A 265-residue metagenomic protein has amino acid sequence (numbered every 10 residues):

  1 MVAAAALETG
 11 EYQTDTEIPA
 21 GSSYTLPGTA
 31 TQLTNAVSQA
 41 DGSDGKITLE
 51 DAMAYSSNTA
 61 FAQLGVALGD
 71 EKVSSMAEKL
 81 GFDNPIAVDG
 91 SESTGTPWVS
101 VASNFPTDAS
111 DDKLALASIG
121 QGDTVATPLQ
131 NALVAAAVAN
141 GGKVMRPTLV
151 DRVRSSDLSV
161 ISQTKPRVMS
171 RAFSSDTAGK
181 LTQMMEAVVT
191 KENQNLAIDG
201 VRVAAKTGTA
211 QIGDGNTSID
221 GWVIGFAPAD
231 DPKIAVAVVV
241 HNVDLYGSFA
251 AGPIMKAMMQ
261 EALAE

Functional and structural regions predicted by a protein language model:
A4-V240: Beta-lactam-recognizing serine transpeptidase/beta-lactamase-like catalytic domain environment
V134, E192, D230, D244 (+2 more regions): Intrinsic structural disorder
S159-R167, P253-E265: Short, gly/Ser/Thr-rich active-site loops of penicillin-recognizing serine hydrolases
G179, F249-K256: Short, well-ordered alpha-helical segments
V240-G252: A short acidic/glycine-rich loop-to-helix N-cap element
